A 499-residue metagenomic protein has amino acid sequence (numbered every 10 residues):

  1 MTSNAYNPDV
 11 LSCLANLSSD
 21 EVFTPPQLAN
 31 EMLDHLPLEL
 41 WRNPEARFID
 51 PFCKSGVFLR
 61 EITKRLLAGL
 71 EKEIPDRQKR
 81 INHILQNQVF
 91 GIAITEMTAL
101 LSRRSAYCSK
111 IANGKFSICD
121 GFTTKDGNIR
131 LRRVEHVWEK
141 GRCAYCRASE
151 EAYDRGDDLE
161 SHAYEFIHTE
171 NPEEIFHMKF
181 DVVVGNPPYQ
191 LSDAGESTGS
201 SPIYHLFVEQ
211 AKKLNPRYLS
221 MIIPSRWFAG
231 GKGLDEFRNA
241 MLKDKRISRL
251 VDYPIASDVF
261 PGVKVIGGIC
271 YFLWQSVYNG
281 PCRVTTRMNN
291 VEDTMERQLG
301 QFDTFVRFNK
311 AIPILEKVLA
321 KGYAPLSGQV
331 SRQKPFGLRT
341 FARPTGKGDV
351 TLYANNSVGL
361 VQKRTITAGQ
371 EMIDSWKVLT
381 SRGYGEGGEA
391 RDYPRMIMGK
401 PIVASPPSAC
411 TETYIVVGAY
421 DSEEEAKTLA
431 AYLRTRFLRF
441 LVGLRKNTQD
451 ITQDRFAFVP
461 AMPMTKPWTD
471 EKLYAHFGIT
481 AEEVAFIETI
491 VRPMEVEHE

Functional and structural regions predicted by a protein language model:
M1-T2, E499: Basic/polar N-terminal segments that are highly enriched at the extreme N-terminus, encompassing both cleavable
T2-R249, I255-V259, V277-P281: SAM-dependent methyltransferase catalytic region
A15, S19, Q27, M178 (+1 more regions): C-terminal substrate-recognition regions of SAM-dependent nucleic acid methyltransferases
M32, S102, L429, I487-E488: A structural signal for short hydrophobic/aromatic patches embedded in well-ordered alpha helices
Y107, P224, R434, T489-R492: Short amphipathic alpha-helical surface patches that mediate protein-protein
E482-E499: Short, amphipathic C-terminal "tail helix"
